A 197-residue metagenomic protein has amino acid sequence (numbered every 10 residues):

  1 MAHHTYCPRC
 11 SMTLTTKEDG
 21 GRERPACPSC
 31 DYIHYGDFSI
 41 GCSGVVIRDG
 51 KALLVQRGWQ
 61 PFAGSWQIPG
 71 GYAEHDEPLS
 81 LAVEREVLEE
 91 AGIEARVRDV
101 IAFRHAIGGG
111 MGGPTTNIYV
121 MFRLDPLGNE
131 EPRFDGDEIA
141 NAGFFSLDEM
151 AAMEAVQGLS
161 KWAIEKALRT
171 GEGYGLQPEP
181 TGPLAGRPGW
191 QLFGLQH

Functional and structural regions predicted by a protein language model:
M1-H3, D137-H197: Nudix hydrolase/Nudix homology domain
A2-G44: Acidic, metal-coordinating catalytic segment for phosphate/diphosphate chemistry, firing primarily on the Nudix
K17-E18, E94-A102: A short coil-to-beta-strand element that immediately follows conserved catalytic motifs
E23-P25, I40, T116-F122, G143: Short beta-strand micro-motifs in enzyme catalytic cores
G36-F38, S65, G112-I118, F134-I139: A generic structural micro-feature
V45, L54, M121-R123, F144: Conserved hydrophobic/aromatic beta-strand scaffold that supports enzyme active sites
I47-E89: Conserved Nudix-box catalytic region and its N-terminal flanking loop in Nudix hydrolases and closely related
R104-E131, A163-G171: Active-site-adjacent beta-strand/loop module that shapes the phosphate/pyrophosphate-binding cleft
